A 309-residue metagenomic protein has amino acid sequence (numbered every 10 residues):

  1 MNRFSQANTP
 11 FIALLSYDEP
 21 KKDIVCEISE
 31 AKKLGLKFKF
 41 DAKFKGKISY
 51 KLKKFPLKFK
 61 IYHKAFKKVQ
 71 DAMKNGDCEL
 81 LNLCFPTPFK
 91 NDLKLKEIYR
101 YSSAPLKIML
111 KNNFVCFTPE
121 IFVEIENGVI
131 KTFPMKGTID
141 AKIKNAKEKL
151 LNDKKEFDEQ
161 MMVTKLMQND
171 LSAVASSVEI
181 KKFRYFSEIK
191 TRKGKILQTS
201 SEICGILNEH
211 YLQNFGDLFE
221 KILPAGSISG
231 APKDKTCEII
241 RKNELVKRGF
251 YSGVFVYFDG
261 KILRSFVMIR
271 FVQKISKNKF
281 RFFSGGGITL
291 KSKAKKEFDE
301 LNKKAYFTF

Functional and structural regions predicted by a protein language model:
M1-F309: Extended alpha-helical targeting/anchoring segments, especially N-terminal organellar/secretory targeting helices
